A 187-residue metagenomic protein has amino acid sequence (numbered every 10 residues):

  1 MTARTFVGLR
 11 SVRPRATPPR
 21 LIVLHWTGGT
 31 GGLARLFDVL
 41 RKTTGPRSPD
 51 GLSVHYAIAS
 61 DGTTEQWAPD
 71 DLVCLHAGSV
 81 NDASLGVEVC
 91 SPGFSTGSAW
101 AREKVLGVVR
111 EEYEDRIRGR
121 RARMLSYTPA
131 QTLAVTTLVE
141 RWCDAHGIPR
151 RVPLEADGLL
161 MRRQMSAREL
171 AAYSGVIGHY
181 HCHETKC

Functional and structural regions predicted by a protein language model:
T2-P149: Active-site-adjacent loop/helix surface patches within enzyme catalytic domains that shape the substrate-binding cleft
Q131, V152, K186: Solvent-exposed, flexible loop/coil residues
A145-M165: Surface-exposed patches in mature extracellular/periplasmic domains of secreted proteins
R162-C187: Short, low-complexity, polybasic intrinsically disordered segments
